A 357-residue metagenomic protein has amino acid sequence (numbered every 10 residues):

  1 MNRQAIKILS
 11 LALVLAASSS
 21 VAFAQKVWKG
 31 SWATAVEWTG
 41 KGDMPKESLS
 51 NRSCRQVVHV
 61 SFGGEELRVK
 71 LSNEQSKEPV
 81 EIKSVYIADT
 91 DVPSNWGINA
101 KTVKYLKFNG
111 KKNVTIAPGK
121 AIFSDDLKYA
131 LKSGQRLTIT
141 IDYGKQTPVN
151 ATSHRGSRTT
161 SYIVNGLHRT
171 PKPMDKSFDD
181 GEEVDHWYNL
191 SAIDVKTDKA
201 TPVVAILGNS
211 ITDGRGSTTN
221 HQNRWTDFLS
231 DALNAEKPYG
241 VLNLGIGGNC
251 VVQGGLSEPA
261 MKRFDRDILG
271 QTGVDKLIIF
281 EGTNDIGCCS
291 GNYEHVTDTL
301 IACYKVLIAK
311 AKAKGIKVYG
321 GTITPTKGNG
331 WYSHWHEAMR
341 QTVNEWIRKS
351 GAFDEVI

Functional and structural regions predicted by a protein language model:
M1-K26: Bacterial Sec-dependent N-terminal signal peptides
R3-A5, N220, D227, D231 (+2 more regions): Alpha-helical cap/lid subdomain in secreted, periplasmic, or secretory-pathway luminal O-acyl-processing enzymes
S10, F23-L207, G214-N220, A235: N-terminal secretory targeting modules
S72, D142, L207-S210, N243-G248 (+2 more regions): Active-site-proximal beta-strand/loop segments in catalytic clefts of secreted hydrolases
K83, S191, L242, D275 (+1 more regions): A short, local hydrophobic-aromatic micro-motif
Q222-W225, L242: Active-site cradle of extracellular carbohydrate-active enzymes
A235-V252: Short connector loops at secondary-structure junctions
